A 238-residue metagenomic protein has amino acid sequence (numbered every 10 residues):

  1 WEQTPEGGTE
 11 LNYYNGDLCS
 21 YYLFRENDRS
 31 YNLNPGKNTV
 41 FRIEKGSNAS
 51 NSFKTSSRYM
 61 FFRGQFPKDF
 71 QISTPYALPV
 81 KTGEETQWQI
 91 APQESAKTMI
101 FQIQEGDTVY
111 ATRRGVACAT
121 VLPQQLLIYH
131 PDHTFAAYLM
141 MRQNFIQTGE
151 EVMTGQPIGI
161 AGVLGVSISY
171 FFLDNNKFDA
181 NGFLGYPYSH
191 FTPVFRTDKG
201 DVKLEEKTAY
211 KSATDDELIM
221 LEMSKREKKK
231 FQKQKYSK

Functional and structural regions predicted by a protein language model:
L11-L18: Asparagine-centered strand-capping/turn motif at beta-strand->loop junctions
C19-N27: Short, hydrophobic/aromatic beta-strand segments
E26-R58: Intrinsically disordered, low-complexity Pro/Gly/Ser/Thr-rich segments with frequent PxxP/GP/PP motifs and embedded
K45-G83: Terminal connector regions
I72-Y76, Q147, M153, I168-K238: Acidic, glycine-rich catalytic/binding loops that coordinate metals and/or anionic ligands
E85-Y110, L122: Short glycine/threonine/proline-enriched tight-turn/helix- or strand-capping micro-motif at secondary-structure
V109-A119, I146-A161: Short, well-structured beta-strand-loop connectors
A111-F145, V166-S169: Zn2+-dependent peptidoglycan hydrolase active-site motif and core
